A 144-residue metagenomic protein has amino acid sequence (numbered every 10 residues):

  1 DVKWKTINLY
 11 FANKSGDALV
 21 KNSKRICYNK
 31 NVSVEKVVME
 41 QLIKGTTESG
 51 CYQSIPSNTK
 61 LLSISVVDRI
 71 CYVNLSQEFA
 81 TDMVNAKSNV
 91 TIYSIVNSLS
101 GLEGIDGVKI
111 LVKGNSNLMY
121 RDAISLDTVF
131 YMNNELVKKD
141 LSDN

Functional and structural regions predicted by a protein language model:
D1-N144: Bimodal "functional hotspot" detector
